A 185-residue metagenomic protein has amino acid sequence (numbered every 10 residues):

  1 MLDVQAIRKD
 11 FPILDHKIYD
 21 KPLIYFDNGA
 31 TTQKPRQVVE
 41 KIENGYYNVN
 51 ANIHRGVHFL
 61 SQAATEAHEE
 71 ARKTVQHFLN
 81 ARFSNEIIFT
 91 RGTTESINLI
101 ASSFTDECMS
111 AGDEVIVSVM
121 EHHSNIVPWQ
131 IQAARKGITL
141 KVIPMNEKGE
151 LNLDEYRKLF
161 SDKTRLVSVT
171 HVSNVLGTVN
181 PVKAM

Functional and structural regions predicted by a protein language model:
M1-M185: Pyridoxal 5′-phosphate
